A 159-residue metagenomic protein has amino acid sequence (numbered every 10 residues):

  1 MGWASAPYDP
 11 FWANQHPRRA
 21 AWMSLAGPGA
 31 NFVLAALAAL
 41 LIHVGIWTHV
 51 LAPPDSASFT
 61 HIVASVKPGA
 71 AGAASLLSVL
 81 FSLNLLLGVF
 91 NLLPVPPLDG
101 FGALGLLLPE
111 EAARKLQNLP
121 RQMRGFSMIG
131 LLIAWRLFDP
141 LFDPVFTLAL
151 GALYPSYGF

Functional and structural regions predicted by a protein language model:
M1-F159: Hydrophobic transmembrane alpha-helices and their immediate loop junctions in multi-pass integral membrane proteins
